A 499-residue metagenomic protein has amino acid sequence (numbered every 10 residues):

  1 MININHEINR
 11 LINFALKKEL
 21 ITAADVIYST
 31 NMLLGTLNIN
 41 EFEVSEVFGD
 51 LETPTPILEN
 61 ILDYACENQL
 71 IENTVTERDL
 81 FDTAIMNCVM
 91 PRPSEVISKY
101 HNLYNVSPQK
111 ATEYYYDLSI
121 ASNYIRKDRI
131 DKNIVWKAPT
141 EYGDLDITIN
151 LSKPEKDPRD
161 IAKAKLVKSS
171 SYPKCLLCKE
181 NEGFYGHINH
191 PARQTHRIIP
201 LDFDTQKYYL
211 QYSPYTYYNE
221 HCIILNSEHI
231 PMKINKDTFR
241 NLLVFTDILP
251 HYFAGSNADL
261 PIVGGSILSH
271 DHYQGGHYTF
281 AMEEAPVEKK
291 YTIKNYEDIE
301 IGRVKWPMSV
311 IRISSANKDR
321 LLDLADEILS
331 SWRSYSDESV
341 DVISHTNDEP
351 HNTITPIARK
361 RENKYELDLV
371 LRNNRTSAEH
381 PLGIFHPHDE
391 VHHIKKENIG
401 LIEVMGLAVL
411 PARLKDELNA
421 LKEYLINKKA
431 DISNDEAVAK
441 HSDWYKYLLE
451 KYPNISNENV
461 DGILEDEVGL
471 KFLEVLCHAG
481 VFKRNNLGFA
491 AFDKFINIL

Functional and structural regions predicted by a protein language model:
M1-P231, K305-P307, L321-A325, S331-L499: Active-site microenvironments that recognize anionic phosphate/pyrophosphate groups
T195-I199, S227-A254: Helical scaffold of the NTase/Pol beta-like nucleotidyltransferase catalytic core
D237, T246, P250-S266, G275-E327 (+1 more regions): Catalytic or ion-translocation cores adjacent to nucleophile or general acid/base/metal-coordination motifs in diverse
P261-S269, N347-T353: Beta-rich nucleic-acid/ligand-interaction surfaces
